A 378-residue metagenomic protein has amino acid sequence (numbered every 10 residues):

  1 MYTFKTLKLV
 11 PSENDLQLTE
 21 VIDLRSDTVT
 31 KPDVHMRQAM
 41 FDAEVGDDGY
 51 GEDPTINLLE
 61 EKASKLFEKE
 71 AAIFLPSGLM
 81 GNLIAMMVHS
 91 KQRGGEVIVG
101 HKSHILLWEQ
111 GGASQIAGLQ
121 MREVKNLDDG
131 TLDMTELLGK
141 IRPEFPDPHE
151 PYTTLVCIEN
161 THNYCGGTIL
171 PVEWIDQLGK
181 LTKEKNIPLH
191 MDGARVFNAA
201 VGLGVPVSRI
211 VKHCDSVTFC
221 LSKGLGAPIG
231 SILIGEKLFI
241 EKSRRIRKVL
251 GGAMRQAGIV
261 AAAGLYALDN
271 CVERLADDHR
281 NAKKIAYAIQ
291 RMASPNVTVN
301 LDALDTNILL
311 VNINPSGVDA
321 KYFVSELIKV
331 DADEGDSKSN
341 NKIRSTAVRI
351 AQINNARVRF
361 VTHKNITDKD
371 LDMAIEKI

Functional and structural regions predicted by a protein language model:
Y2-V330, N340-I366, D370, A374-I378: Conserved PLP-enzyme active-site core in the AAT-like
A332-G335: Extended, charged low-complexity scaffolding/tethering segments
